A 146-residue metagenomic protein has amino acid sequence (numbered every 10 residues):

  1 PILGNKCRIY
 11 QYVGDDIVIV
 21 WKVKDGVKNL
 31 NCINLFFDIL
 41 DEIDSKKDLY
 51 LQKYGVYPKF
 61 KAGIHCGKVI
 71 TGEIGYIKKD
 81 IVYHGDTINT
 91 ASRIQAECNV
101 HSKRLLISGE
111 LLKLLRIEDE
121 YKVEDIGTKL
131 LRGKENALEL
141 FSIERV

Functional and structural regions predicted by a protein language model:
P1-C7, V23-A62, C66, D86-E97: Alpha-helical scaffold within the catalytic cores of cyclic-nucleotide enzymes
I9-Y12: A short pre-motif secondary-structure segment
G14, G67: Conserved phosphate-binding and hydrolysis motifs of nucleotide-dependent enzymes
D15-V20: A generic structural motif
W21-D25, K68-Y76: Active-site loop/short helix in cyclic nucleotide turnover domains
V69, N99-V146: Cytosolic regulatory/linker segments at or just downstream of nucleotide-handling modules in signal-transduction
G75-G85: Short, surface-exposed loop/helix-turn segments at secondary-structure junctions that function as lids/hinges flanking
Y76-I77, C98-V100: Short glycine-enriched loop/turn motifs at secondary-structure junctions
